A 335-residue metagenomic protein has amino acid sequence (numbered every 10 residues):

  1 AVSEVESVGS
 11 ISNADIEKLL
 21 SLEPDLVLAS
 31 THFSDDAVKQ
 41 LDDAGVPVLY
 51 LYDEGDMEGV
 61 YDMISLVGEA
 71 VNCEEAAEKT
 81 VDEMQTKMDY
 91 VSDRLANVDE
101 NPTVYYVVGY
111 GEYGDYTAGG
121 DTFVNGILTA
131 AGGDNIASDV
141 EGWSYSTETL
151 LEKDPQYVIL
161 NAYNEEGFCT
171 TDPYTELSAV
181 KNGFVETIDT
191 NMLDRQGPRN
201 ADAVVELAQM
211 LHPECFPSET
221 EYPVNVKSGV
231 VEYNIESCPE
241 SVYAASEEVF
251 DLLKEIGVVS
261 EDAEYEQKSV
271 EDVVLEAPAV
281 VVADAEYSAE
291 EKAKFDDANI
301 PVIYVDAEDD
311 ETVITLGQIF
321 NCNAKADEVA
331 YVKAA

Functional and structural regions predicted by a protein language model:
A1-F33, G133-I136, I235-E236, E240-Y287: A short, structured surface patch at a secondary-structure boundary
A14-K18, D36-A37, E69, Y145-T149 (+3 more regions): Short acidic active-site motifs
T31-H32, D53, V108, V140-G142 (+4 more regions): Short secondary-structure boundary segments
F33-D43, E152, Y157-L177, Y287-D297: A ligand-binding cleft/hinge motif common to bilobed small-molecule-binding domains
D36, L49-L66, D99-F123, E240 (+4 more regions): Extracytoplasmic ligand-binding site segments that recognize negatively charged/polar headgroups
G59-E78, D82, D89-S92, L160-V226 (+3 more regions): Structured C-terminal subdomain patch of bacterial secreted/periplasmic proteins
A76-A131, E232-I256, I319, N323-A335: Basic- and aromatic-lined ligand-binding clefts that recognize polyanionic substrates
A118-W143, F184-T187, E261-E266: His/Asp/Glu-enriched short active-site or ligand-binding loop at hydrolase and phosphoryl-transfer sites
